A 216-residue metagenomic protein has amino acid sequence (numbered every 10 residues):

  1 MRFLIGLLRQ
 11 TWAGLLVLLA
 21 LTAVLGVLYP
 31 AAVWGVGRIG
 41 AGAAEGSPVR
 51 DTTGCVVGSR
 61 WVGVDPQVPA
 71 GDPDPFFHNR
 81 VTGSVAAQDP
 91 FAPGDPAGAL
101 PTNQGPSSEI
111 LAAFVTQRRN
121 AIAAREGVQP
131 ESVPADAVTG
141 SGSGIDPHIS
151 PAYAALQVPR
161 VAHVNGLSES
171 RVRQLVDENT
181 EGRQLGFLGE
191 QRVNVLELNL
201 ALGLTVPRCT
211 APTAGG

Functional and structural regions predicted by a protein language model:
M1-A13: Cytosolic-side transmembrane helix boundary signature
I5, G26, V33, G37-Q157 (+3 more regions): Flexible, solvent-exposed loop/hinge segments and secondary-structure transition points
R9, L21, E181-Q184: Short, flexible coil/turn micro-motifs enriched in small/turn-prone residues
W12-A32: Hydrophobic membrane-insertion alpha-helices, especially the h-region of bacterial N-terminal signal peptides
L19, I110, Q191-N194: Basic, gly/Ser/Thr/Pro-rich low-complexity segments located predominantly at protein N termini
A154-G216: Extracytoplasmic/periplasmic C-terminal soluble domains
